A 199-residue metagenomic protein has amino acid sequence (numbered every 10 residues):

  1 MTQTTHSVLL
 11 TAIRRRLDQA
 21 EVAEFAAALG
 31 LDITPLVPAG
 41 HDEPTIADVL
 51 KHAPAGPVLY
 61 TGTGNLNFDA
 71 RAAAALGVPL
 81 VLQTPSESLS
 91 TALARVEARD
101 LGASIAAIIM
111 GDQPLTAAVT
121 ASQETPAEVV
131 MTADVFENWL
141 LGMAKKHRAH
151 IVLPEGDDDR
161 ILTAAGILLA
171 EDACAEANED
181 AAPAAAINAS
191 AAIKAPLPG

Functional and structural regions predicted by a protein language model:
M1, D112-H150: Flexible inter-domain linker/hinge segments
M1-E43: Walker A (P-loop) phosphate-binding motif
A12-L17, G62-N65, A149-I161: Short, glycine-rich nucleotide/cofactor-binding loops
V22-A27, N67-A75, L89-A98, D158-C174: Histidine-anchored nucleotide/phosphate-binding helix
L36, L82-T84, I108-I109, D172-A181: Short internal beta-strands
D42-A73: Glycine-rich phosphate-binding loop used to anchor ATP phosphates in small-molecule kinases, encompassing both
G62-A121: Conserved catalytic-core segment of NTP-binding enzymes
D134-G199: Contiguous, glycine/small-aliphatic-enriched amphipathic segments in soluble metabolic enzymes
